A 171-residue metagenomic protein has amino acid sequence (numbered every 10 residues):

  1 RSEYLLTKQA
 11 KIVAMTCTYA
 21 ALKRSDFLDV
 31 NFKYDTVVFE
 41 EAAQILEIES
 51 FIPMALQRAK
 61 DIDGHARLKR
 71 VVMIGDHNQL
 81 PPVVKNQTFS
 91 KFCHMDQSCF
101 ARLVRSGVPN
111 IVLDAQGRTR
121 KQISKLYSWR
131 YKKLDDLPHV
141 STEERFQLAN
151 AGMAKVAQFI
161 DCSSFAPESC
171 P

Functional and structural regions predicted by a protein language model:
R1-Y19: Inter-Walker segment of RecA-like/P-loop motor cores
T18-L22, F27-P171: Conserved helicase motor core of SF1/SF2 NTP-dependent helicases
